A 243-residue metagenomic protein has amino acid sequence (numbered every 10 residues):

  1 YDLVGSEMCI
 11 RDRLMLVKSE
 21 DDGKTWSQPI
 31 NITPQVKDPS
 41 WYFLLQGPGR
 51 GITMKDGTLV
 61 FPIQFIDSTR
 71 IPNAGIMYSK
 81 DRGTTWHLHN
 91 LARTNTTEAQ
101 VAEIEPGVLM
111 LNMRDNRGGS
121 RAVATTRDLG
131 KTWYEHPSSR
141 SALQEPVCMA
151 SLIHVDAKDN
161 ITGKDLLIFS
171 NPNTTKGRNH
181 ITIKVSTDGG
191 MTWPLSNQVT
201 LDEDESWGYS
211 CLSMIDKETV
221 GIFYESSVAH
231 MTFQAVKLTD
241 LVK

Functional and structural regions predicted by a protein language model:
Y1-G5, I10: Single conserved hydrophobic/aromatic residue that forms the stacking wall/gate of nucleotide- or nucleobase-binding
R11-M15, T69-G75, G118-A124, G177-I183 (+1 more regions): Structural motif
V17-T33, M77-L88, A124-E135, R140 (+2 more regions): Asp-box/BNR beta-propeller loop motif
G47-R50, T97-Q100, C148-S151, G208-C211: Beta-propeller and closely related beta-sheet repeat lectin domains
G57-P62, G107-M110, N160-F169, E218-I222: Entry beta-strands of beta-propeller and related beta-repeat scaffolds
R121, S141-P194: Loop/turn-rich, solvent-exposed surfaces of beta-rich toroidal or solenoidal domains
R140-M149, M191-D216: Conserved blade-ending motifs and adjacent loop-strand segments that build the rim/top face of beta-propeller domains
Y209-K243: Blade-level signature of beta-propeller repeat domains, shared across WD40, Kelch, NHL, RCC1 and BNR/Asp-box propellers
